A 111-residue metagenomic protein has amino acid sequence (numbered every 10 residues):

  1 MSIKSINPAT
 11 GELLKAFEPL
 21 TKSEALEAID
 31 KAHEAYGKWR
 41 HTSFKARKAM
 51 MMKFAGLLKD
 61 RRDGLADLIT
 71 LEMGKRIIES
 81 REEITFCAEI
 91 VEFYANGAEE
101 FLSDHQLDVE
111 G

Functional and structural regions predicted by a protein language model:
M1-G111: N-terminal Rossmann-like NAD(P)+-binding subdomain of aldehyde/semialdehyde dehydrogenases
